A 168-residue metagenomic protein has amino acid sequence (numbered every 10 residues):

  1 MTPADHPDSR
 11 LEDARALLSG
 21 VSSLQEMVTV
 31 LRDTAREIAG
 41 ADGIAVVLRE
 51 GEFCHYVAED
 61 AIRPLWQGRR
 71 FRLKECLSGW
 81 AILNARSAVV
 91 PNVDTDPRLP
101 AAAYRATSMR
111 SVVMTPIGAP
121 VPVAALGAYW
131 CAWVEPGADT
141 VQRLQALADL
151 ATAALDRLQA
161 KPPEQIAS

Functional and structural regions predicted by a protein language model:
M1-E26, A154-S168: Signal-transmission linkers at sensory-effector interfaces
D8-A16, L24-R36, V141-A148: Short amphipathic alpha-helical segments
L18-V57, L65-Q67, L158: Helix-loop-beta substructure at the N-terminus of cytosolic sensory domains that couple signal/ligand detection
H55-Y56, A61-W66, P91-S111, W130: Signal-transducing coupling segments at domain and membrane junctions
L65-S87: Acidic/proline- and glycine-rich, intrinsically disordered low-complexity segments that serve as regulatory linkers
R110-A119, A125-A128: A short, aliphatic-rich beta-strand micro-motif
A132-V134: Helix-start (N-cap) segments at beta->loop->alpha junctions that couple sensory/regulatory domains to adjoining helices
P136-D156, P163: Amphipathic alpha-helical "output/dimerization" segments
